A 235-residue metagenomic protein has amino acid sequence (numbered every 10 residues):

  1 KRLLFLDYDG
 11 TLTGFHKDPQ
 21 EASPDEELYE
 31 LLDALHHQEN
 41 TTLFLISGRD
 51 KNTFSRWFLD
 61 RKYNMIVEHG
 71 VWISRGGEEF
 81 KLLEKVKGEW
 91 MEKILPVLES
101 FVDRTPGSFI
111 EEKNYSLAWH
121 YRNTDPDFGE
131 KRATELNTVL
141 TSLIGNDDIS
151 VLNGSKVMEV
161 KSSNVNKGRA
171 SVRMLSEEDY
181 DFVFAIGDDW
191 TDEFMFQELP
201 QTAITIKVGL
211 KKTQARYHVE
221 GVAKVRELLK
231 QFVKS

Functional and structural regions predicted by a protein language model:
K1-D18, L45, S171: Asp-based phosphoryl-transfer active-site loop
R2-L4, Y63, V183: The start of beta-strands in P-loop NTPase/AAA+ ATPase cores
S23-E112: Active-site phosphate-binding/coordination module
D25, S163, G168-S235: Mg2+-dependent phosphoryl-transfer enzymes with acidic/Ser/Thr/Gly-rich catalytic loops
D50-E68, F128-D148: Substrate-recognition/cap helix-loop segment adjacent to the acidic, metal-dependent catalytic center of Asp-based
E68, S74-E92, L152-Y180: Substrate-recognition "cap/lid" segment bordering the active-site pocket of phosphatases
S108-P126, D148-K161: Charged, glycine-interspersed solvent-exposed loop segments at helix/strand-loop junctions that cap or gate access
